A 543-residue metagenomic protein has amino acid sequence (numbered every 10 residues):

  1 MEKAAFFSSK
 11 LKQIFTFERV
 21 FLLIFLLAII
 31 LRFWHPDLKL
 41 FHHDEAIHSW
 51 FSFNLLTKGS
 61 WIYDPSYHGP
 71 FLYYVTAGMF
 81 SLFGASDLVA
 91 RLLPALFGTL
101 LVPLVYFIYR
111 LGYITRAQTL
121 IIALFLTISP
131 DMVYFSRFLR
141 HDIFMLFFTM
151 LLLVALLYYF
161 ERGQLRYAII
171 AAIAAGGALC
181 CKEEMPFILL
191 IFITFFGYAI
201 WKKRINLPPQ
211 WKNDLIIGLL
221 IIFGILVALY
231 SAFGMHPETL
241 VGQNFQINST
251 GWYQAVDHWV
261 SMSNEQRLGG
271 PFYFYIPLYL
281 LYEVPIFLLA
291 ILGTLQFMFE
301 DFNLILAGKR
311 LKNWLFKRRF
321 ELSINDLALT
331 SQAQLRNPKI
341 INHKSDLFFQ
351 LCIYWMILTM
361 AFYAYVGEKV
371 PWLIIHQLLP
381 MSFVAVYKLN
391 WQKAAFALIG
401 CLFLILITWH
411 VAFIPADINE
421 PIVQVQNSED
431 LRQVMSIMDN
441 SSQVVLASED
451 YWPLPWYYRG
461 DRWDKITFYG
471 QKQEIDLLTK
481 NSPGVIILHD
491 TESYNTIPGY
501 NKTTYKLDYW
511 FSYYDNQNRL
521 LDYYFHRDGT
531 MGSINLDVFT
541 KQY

Functional and structural regions predicted by a protein language model:
F17-H42, L220-P237, I405: Transmembrane signal-anchor helices characteristic of membrane glycosylation enzymes that use polyprenol
F25-A28, I122-T127, A175, L179: Short helix- or helix-capping micro-motifs that position conserved polar/aromatic residues at function-defining sites
L38-W50, Y63-V75, A85-L88, R267-F272: Extracytoplasmic catalytic/substrate-binding loops of multi-pass membrane glycan-assembly enzymes
H42-H43, H68, D131, R137-F144 (+2 more regions): Short acidic/glycine- and proline-prone juxtamembrane loop motifs at membrane-interface regions of multi-pass membrane
I47-F53, H68, L82, I173 (+6 more regions): Transmembrane-lumen/periplasm boundary regions of multi-pass, lipid-linked membrane glycan transferases
P70-Y74, G84-P103, F135, L139: Loop-to-helix entry region of an early transmembrane alpha helix in multi-pass inner-membrane enzymes
L92-I114, L151, A155: Transmembrane-helix motifs of polytopic, lipid-linked glycan transferases
L111-Y113, L152-A168, A178, L389: Membrane-interface transmembrane helices that cradle and orient dolichyl/undecaprenyl
